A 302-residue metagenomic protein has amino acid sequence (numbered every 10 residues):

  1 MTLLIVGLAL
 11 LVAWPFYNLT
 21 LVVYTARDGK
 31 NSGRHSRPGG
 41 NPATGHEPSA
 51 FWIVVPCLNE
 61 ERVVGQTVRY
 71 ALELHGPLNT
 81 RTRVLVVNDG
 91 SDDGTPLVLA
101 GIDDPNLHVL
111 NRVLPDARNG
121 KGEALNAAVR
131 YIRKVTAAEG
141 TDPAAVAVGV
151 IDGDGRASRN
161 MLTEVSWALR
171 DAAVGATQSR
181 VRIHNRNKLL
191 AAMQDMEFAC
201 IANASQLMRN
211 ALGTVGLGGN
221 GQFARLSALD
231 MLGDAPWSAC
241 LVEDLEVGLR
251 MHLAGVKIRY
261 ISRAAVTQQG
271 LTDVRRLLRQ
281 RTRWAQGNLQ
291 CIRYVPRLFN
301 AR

Functional and structural regions predicted by a protein language model:
M1-E47: N-terminal membrane-anchoring/stem segments of glycan-assembly enzymes
S49-W52, R83, E246: Cell-envelope/extracellular polymer assembly enzymes that use nucleotide-activated donors
G65, D93-G101, K121, N160: Acidic helix N-cap motif at the loop->helix transition within catalytic regions of sugar-transfer enzymes
R69-R81: Short, acidic, metal-binding catalytic loop of nucleotide-sugar glycosyltransferases
N88-L97, L114-A117, R156: A conserved acidic beta->alpha catalytic loop
N111-L114, R118-A138, D142-A145, R159-L241 (+2 more regions): Long helical/loop segments within the catalytic core of UDP-sugar-dependent glycosyltransferases, especially the large
V148: Short aromatic/hydrophobic "clamp" motif used to bind/position activated sugar donors
G248-V266: Catalytic donor-sugar/metal-binding loop of nucleotide-sugar-dependent glycosyltransferases
